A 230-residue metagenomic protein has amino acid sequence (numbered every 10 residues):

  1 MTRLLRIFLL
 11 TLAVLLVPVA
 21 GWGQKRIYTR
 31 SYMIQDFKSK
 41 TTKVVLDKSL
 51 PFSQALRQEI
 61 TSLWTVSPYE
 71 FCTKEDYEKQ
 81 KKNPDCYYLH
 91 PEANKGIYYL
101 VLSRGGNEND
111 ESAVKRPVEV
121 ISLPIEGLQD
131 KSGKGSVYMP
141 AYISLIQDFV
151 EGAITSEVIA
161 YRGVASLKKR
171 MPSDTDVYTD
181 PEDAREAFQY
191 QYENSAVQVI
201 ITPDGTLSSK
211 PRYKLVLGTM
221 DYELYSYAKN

Functional and structural regions predicted by a protein language model:
M1-T29: Bacterial Sec-dependent N-terminal signal peptides
T2, T11, T29, T41-T42 (+9 more regions): Residue-identity detector for threonine
L4, V19, D47-S49, G105 (+1 more regions): Generic structural motif
L4, V66, Y77-E78, S166-R170: Non-transmembrane, interaction-prone segments in cytosolic or luminal domains
L5, V19, K74, D85 (+1 more regions): Generic intrinsically disordered, low-complexity segments enriched for polar/acidic and small residues
V14, P18-G21, Y69, Y77 (+3 more regions): Generic detector of ordered, mature protein regions
Q24-V114: Start-of-domain marker
K82-N230: Mature extracytoplasmic/lumenal regions of exported proteins
